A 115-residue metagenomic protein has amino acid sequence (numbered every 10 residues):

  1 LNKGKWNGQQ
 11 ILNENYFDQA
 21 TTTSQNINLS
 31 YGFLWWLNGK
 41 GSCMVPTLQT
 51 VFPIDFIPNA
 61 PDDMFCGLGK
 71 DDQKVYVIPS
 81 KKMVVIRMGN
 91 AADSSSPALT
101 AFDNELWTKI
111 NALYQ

Functional and structural regions predicted by a protein language model:
L1-L12: Bacterial peptidoglycan biogenesis and beta-lactam-recognition machinery
N2, N38-K40, G89: Histidine- and/or cysteine-centered catalytic micro-motif in compact active-site loops
N2-G4, T23, K109, L113: Structured segments of extracytoplasmic/periplasmic soluble domains in secreted or envelope-associated proteins
W6, W35-W36, W107: Tryptophan-centered motif/residue detector
L12, I27, F102: Short acidic-hydrophobic sequence patches enriched in Asp/Glu that either
N13-T22, L29: ...with weaker cross-activation on analogous glycine-rich loops/strands in unrelated enzymes
T23-V84: Active-site Gly/Thr loop motif
G67-Q115: Structured C-terminal helix/loop/strand segments within mature extracytoplasmic catalytic/sensor domains
